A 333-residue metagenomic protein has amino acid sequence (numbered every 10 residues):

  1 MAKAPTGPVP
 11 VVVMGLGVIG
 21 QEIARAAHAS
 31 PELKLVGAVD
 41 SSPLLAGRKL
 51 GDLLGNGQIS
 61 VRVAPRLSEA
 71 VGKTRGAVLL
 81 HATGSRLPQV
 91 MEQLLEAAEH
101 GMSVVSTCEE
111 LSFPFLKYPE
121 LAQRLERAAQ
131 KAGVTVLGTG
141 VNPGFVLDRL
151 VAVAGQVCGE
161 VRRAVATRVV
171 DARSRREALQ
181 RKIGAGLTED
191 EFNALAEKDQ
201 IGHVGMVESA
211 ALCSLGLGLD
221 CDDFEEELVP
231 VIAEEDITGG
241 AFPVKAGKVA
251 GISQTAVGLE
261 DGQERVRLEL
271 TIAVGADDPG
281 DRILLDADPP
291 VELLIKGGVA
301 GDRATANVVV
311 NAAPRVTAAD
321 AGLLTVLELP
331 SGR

Functional and structural regions predicted by a protein language model:
A2-L54: N-terminal Rossmann-like dinucleotide-binding module
M14, V18, G155-D281, V299 (+1 more regions): Active-site-lining helix/loop region of Rossmann-like oxidoreductase modules
S41-P43, G84, M102, C108-S112 (+2 more regions): Short, ordered loop/turn segments at secondary-structure junctions
S41-T74: Conserved N-terminal Rossmann-fold NAD(P) cofactor-binding segment
E69-L79, L87-E109: Rossmann-fold NAD(P) dinucleotide-binding segment
C108-V134: Rossmann-fold NAD(P)-binding glycine/threonine-rich loop
F145-Q156: Alpha-helical support elements that line or immediately flank enzyme active sites and cofactor-binding pockets
V274-R333: C-terminal helical cap and adjacent loop that interface with cofactors, partners, or active-site loops
